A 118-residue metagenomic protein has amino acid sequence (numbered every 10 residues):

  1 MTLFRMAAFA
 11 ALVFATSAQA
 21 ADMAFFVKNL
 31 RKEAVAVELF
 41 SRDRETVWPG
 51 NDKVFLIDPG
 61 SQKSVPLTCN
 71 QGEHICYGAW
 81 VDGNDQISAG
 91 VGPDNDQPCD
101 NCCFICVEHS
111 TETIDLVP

Functional and structural regions predicted by a protein language model:
T2-F9: Sec-dependent signal peptide recognition, specifically the positively charged N-region followed immediately by
F14-A20: Sec/Tat signal peptide C-region and signal peptidase I cleavage site
A20-C69, G78-P118: Intrinsically disordered, low-complexity segments enriched in small/polar residues
G72-H74: Extracellular Ig-like/FN3 beta-sandwich strand-entry sites
